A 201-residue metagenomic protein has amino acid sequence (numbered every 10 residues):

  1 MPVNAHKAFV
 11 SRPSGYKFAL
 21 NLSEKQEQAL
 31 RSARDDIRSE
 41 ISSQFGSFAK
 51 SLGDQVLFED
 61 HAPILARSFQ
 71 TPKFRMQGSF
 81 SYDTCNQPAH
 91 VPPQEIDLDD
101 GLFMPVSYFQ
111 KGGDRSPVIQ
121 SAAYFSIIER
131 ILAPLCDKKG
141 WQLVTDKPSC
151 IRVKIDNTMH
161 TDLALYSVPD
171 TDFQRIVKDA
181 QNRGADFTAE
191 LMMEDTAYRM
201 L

Functional and structural regions predicted by a protein language model:
M1, M76, M104, M159 (+2 more regions): Detector for methionine-enriched segments
M1-E95, F103-A122: N-terminal regions immediately upstream of nucleotidyltransferase
M1-K7, K178, N182-E194: Long, low-complexity, intrinsically disordered N-terminal extensions of eukaryotic proteins, enriched
P13, E59-Q70, Y82, V118-R183 (+2 more regions): Conserved catalytic core of two-metal-ion nucleotidyltransferases
D99: Glycine- and aspartate-rich repeat motifs characteristic of hemolysin/RTX-like Ca2+-binding segments in secreted
D114, T188-L201: A recognition module on extended beta-rich or small alphabeta surfaces enriched in W/G with H and D/E
